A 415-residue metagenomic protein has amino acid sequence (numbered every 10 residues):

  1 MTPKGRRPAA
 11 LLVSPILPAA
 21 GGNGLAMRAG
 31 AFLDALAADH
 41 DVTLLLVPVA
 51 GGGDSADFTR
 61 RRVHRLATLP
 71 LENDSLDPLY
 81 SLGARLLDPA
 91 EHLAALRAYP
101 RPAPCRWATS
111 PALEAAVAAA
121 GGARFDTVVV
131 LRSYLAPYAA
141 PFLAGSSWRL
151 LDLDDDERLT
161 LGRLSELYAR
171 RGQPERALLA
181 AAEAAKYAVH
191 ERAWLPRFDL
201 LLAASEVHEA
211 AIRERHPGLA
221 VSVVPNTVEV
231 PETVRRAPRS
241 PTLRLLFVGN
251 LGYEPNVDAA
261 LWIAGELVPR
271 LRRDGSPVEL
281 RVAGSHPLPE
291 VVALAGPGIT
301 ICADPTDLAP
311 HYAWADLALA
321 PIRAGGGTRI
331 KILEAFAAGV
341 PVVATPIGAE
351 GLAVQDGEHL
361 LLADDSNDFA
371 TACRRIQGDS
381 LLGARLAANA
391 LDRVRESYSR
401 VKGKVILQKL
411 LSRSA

Functional and structural regions predicted by a protein language model:
M1-L71, A123, A139: N-terminal subdomain of nucleotide-sugar transferases
R28, Y187, E214, S222-W314: Conserved catalytic-core segment of nucleotide-activated headgroup transferases in glycan assembly
S81-P137, Q173-R197: Conserved nucleotide-sugar donor-binding subdomain of glycosyltransferases
L150-L151, R158, A180-A188, R192-T233: Donor nucleotide-sugar binding/catalytic pocket of nucleotide-sugar-dependent glycosyltransferases
D199, I299, P310-G327, A338-P341: Acidic donor-binding loop of glycosyltransferase active sites
K331-E334, P341-T345, L361: Short hydrophobic beta-strand element within catalytic cores of glycosyltransferases and related nucleotide-activated
L360-N367, R375-S380: Conserved acidic donor-binding segment of nucleotide-sugar-dependent glycosyltransferases
L382-S397, G403: A short, well-ordered alpha-helix in the C-terminal region of glycosyltransferases
